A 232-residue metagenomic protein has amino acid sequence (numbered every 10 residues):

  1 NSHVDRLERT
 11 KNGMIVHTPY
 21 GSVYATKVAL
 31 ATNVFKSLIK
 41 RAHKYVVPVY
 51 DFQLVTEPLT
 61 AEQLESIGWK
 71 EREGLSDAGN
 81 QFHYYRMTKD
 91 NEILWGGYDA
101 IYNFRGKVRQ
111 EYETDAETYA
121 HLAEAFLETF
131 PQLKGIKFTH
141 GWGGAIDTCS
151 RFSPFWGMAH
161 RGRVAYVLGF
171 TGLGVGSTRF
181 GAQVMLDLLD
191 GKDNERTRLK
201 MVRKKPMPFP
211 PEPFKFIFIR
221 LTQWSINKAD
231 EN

Functional and structural regions predicted by a protein language model:
V4-K11, S22-E62, S66-H160: Active-site substrate-recognition segment that forms the wall of the catalytic cavity or substrate channel
I15-T18: SH3/SH3-like beta-barrel fold
Y20, Y24, F170-T171: Structured beta->alpha junctions
H160-Y166, F170-N232: C-terminal lid/capping helical subdomain adjacent to the catalytic/cofactor pocket in oxidative enzymes
